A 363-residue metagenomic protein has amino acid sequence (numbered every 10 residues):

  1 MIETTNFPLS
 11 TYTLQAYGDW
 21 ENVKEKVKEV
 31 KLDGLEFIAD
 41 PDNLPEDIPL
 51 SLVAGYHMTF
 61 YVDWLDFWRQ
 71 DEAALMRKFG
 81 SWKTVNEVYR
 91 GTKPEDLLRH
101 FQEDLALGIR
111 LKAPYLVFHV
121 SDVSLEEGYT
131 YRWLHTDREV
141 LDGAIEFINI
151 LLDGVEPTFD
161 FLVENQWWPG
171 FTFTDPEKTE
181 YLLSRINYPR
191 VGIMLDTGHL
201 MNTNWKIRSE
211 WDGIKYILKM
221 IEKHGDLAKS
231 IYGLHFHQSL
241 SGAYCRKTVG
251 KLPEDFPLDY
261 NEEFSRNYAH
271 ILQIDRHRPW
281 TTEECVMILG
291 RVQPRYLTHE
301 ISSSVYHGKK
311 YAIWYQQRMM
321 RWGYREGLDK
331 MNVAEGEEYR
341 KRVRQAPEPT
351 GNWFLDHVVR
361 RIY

Functional and structural regions predicted by a protein language model:
M1-E103, R325-Y363: N-terminal pre-domain/capping segments
I2, L98, Q102, K112-P114 (+2 more regions): Histidine-acidic metal/acid-base catalytic patches
I2-Y12, D33-F37, L52-F60, L116-F118 (+4 more regions): Hydrophobic faces of well-ordered beta-strands that scaffold small-molecule active sites in alpha/beta enzyme cores
T13-W20, K31-D47, V62-D66, E95 (+6 more regions): Acidic-and-aromatic substrate-binding clefts and catalytic sites of carbohydrate-active enzymes
K24-V30, D42-K78, E103-K112, N149-E156 (+3 more regions): Acidic (Asp/Glu)-rich catalytic clusters
E25-L32, F37, Y131-V140, W168 (+5 more regions): Residues lining hydrophobic/aromatic ligand-binding pockets adjacent to catalytic sites
K83-P94, D137-R138, R266-H277: A short acidic, glycine-rich active-site loop that binds or catalyzes chemistry on phosphate/adenosine moieties
R90-G192: Active-site acidic/histidine proton-transfer and metal-coordination neighborhood in alpha/beta enzyme cores
